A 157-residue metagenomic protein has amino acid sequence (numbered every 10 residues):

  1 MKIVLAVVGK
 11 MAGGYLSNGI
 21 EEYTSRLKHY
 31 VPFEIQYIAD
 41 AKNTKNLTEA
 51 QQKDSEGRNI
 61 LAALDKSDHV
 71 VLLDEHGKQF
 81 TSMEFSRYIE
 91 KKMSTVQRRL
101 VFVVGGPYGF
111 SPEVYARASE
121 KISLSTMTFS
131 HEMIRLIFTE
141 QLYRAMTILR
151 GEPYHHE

Functional and structural regions predicted by a protein language model:
M1-L27: N-terminal beta1-alpha1 ligand-phosphate binding loop
K2, R98-F102: Loop/turn-to-beta-strand initiation segments
L5, V71, G105, F138: Conserved RecA-like P-loop NTPase ATPase core
A6-V8, Q36-I38, V103: Short hydrophobic segments within beta-strands
M11, E75-K78, G106-G109: Short glycine-rich anion-binding loops that position phosphate/pyrophosphate groups of nucleotides and phosphorylated
P32-F33, Y37-R98: S-adenosyl-L-methionine/SAH cofactor-binding core of RNA-modifying enzymes
G105-G106, R117: Proline/glycine-rich low-complexity loops and linkers
P112-H156: Structured adenosyl-cofactor binding patch, chiefly the S-adenosyl-L-methionine
